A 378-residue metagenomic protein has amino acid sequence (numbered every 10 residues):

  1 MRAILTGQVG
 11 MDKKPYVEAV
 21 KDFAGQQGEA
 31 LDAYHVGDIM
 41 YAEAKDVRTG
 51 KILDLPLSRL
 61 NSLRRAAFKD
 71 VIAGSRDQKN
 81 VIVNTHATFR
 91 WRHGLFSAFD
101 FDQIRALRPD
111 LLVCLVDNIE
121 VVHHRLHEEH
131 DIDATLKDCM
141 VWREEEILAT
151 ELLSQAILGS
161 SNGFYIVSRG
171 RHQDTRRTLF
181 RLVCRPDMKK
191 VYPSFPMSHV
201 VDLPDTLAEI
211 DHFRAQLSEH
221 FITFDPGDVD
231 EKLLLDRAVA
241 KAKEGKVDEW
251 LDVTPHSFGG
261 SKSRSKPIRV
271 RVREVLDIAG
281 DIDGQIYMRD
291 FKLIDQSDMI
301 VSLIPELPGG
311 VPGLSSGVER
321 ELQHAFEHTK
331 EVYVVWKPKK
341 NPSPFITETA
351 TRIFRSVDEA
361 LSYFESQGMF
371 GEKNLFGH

Functional and structural regions predicted by a protein language model:
M1-E29, Y34-A42, S58-R59, F89-R92 (+1 more regions): Conserved catalytic or regulatory cores that recognize and/or transform ribose-phosphate-containing ligands
A44-D54: Conserved NTP-binding/hydrolysis module of P-loop NTPases
L53, D100, D236-A238: Residue-level signature of transmembrane alpha-helix interfaces in integral membrane proteins
R59-A106, L293, G313-L314: Glycine-rich phosphate-binding loop used to anchor ATP phosphates in small-molecule kinases, encompassing both
